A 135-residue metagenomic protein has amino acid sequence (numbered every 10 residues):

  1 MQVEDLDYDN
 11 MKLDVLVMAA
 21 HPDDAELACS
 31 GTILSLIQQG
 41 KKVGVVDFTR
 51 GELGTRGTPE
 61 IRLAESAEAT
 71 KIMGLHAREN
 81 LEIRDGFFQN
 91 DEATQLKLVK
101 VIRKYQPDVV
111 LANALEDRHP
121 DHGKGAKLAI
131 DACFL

Functional and structural regions predicted by a protein language model:
M1-Y105: Active-site rim/loop-helix segments in enzyme catalytic domains that contact anionic ligands
V101-L135: Active-site adenylate/phosphate-handling loop in enzymes that bind or generate adenylated species
